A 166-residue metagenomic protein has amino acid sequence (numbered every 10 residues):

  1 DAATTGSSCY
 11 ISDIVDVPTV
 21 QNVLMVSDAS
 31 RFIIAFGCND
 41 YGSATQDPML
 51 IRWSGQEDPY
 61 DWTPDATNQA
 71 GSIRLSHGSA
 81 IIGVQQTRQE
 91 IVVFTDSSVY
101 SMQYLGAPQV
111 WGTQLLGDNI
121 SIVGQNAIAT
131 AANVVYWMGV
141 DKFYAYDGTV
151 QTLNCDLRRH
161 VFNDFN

Functional and structural regions predicted by a protein language model:
D1-R31, N39, N68: Disordered, low-complexity "stalk" and linker segments at domain junctions of extracellular and cell-surface proteins
A2, G6-Y10, S43-S72, Y100-G112 (+1 more regions): Surface-exposed loop/turn elements that mediate protein-protein interactions on large endomembrane-trafficking
D13-D16, I73-R74, A127: Short, solvent-exposed secondary-structure boundary motifs
L24-A66, G71, H77-V92: Helix-rich catalytic cores of soluble enzyme domains
D40, S76-N166: Beta-sheet-dominated scaffold domains
